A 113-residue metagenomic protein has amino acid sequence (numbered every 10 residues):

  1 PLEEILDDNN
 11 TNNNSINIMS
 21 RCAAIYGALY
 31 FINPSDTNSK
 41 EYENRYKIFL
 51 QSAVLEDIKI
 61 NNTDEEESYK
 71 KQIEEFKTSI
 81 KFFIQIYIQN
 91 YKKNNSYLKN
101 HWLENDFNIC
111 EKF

Functional and structural regions predicted by a protein language model:
P1-T11, Q85-K92: Short amphipathic alpha-helical segments and their helix-coil junctions
L6-S15, L98-N105: Secretory-pathway extracellular proteins and peptide precursors enriched for disulfide-bonded cysteines
D8-N62: Short N-proximal segments of mature Sec-exported proteins
R45-F113: Compact alpha-helical subdomains of small soluble proteins
